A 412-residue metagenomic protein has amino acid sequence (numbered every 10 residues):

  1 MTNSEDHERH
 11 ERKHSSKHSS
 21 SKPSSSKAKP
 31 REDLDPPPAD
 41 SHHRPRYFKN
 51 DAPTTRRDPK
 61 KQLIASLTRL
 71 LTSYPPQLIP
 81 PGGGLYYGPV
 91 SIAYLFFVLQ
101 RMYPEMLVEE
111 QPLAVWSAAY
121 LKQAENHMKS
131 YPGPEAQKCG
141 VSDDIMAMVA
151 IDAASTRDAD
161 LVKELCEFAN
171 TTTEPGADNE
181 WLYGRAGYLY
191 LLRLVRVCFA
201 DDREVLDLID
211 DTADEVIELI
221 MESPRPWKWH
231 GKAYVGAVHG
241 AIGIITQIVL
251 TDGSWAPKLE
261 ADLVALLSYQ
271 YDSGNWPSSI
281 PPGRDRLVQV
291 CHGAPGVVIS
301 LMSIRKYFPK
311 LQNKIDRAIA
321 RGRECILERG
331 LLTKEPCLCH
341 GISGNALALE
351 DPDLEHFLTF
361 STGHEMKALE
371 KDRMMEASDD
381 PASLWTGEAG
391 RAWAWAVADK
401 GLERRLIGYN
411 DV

Functional and structural regions predicted by a protein language model:
T2-K61, S66, S303, Y307 (+3 more regions): Terminal, non-catalytic domain-edge segments
T2-Q123, D207, D211-S223: Low-complexity, Ser/Thr/Pro/Gly-enriched N-terminal "stalk/linker" regions
D40-D51, S91-L107, A147-R157, L189-D202 (+4 more regions): Well-ordered alpha-helical scaffold segments within catalytic/enzyme domains
R57-L78, L113-E135, T156-D178, L208-W227 (+3 more regions): Long, well-ordered core segments of solenoidal/helical folds
L71-V90, N126-I145, T172-R185, P226-I242 (+3 more regions): Solvent-exposed loop and edge beta-strand segments that line ligand/cofactor-binding and catalytic clefts
G140-D144, V149, A153-R185, F199-D202: Internal alpha-solenoid helical repeat scaffolds
N179-A265: Solenoidal tandem-repeat scaffolds enriched in leucines and small polar residues
G243-Q289, S300: Acidic, glycine-rich loop-and-beta core segments that form the ion-binding/anion-interacting portion of active sites
